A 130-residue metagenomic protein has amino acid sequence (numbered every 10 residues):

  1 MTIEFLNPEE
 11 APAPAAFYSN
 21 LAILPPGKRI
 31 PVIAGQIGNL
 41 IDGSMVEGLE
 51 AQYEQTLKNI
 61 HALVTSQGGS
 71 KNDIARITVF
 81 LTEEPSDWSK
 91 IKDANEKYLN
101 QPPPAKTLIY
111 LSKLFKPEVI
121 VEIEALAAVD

Functional and structural regions predicted by a protein language model:
M1-A75, L81-D130: N-terminal presequence-like segments and the immediate start of the first folded domain
